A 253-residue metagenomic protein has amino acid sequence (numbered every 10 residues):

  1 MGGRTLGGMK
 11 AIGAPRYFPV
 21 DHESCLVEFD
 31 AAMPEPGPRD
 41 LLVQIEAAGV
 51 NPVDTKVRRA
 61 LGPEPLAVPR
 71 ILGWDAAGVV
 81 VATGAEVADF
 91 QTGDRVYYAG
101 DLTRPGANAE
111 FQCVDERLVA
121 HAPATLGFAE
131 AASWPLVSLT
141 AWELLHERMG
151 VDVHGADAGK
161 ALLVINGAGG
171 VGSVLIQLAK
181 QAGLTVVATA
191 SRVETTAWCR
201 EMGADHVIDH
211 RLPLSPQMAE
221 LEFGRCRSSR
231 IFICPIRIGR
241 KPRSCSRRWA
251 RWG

Functional and structural regions predicted by a protein language model:
G8, A158-K160, C226: Phosphate-coordination loops involved in phosphoryl transfer and adenosine-cofactor binding
A32-V50, L61-T103: Glycine-rich beta-strand-centered segment in the early N-terminal region that forms part of a ligand/cofactor-binding
A76, V96-Y97, L162, S229 (+1 more regions): Generic structural signal for buried aliphatic residues
D94-R95, F111, A161, Q181 (+1 more regions): Residue-level marker of beta-strand positions
A99-N166: NAD(P)H dinucleotide-binding glycine-rich loop of Rossmann-like/cofactor-binding domains, especially the beta1-alpha1
A168, G172, I176: N-terminal Rossmann NAD(P)H-binding glycine-rich loop of SDR-like oxidoreductase domains
K180-S244: Adenosine-nucleotide cofactor-binding segment
